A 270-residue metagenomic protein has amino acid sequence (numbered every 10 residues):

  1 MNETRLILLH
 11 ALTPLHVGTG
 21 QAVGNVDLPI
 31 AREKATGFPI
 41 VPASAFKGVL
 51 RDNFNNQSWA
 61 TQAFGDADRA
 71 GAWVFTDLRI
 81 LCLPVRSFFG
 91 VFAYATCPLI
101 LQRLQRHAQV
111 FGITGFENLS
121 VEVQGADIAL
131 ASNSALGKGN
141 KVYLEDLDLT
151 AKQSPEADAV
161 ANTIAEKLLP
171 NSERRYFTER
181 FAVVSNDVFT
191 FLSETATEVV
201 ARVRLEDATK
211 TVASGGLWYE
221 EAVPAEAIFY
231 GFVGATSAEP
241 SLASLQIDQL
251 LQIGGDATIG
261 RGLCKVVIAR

Functional and structural regions predicted by a protein language model:
M1-R270: Basic, Gly/Ser/Thr-rich N-terminal segments that form RNA-phosphate-binding interfaces in CRISPR RAMP
